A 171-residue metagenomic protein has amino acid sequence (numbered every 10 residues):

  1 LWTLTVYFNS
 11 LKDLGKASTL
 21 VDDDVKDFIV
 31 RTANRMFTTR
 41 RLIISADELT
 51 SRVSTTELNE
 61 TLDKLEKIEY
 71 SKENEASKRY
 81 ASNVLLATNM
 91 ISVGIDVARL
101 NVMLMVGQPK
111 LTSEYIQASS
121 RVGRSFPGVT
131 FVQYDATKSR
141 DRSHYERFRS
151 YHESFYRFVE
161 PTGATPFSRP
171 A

Functional and structural regions predicted by a protein language model:
W2-L85: Conserved C-terminal RecA-like helicase domain
F8-L11, A87-M90, Y134-A136: A short beta-strand-to-loop transition that corresponds to the Sensor-1 phosphate-sensing loop of AAA+ P-loop ATPases
L14-A17, T56-L58, G94-D96, T112-E114 (+2 more regions): Switch/connector loops and helix/strand junctions flanking conserved nucleotide-binding motifs in nucleotide-processing
L20-V25, L65, L100-L104, S119-V122 (+1 more regions): Short secondary-structure boundary/capping segments
A81, Q117, R121-V159: Conserved segment of the helicase C-terminal RecA-like domain
I91-G107, G128-V132: A short beta-strand element within the Helicase C-terminal
G107-Q117: Conserved P-loop NTPase motor core
A164-A171: Long, largely alpha-helical accessory region at the distal end of helicase-like NTP-driven motors
